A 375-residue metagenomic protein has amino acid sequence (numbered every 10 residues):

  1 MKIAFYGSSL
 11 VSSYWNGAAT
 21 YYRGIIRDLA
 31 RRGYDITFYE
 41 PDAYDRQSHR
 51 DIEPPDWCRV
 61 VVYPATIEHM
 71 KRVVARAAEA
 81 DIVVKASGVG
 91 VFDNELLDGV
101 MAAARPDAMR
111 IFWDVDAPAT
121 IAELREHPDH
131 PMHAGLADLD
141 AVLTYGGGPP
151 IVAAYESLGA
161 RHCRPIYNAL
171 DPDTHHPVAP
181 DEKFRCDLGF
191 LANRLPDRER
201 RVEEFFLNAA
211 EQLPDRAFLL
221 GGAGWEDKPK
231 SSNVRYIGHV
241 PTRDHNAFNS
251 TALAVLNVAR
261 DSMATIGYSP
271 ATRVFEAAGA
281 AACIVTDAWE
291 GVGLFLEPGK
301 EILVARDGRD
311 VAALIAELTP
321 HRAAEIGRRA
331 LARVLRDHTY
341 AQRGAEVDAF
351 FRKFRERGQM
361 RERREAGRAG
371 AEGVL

Functional and structural regions predicted by a protein language model:
M1-W15: Nucleotide-activated donor-dependent transferases that construct or modify glycoconjugates
K2, D35, M109, H162 (+1 more regions): Residues at the starts of beta-strands that form the adenosine-phosphate
G7, A19-R27, R32, T37-G159 (+1 more regions): Extended catalytic core of nucleotide-activated donor transferases of GT-like folds
G7-V11, Y21-G24, F38-R46, R50-W57 (+4 more regions): Catalytic binding pocket for nucleotide-activated donors in carbohydrate/polymer assembly enzymes
N16-R23, V202-F206: Short amphipathic alpha-helical segment that frequently serves as the phosphate-/nucleotide-binding helix
R161-N168: Short hydrophobic/aromatic-enriched beta-strand-loop microsegments
D171-A254, A264: Conserved catalytic-core segment of nucleotide-activated headgroup transferases in glycan assembly
